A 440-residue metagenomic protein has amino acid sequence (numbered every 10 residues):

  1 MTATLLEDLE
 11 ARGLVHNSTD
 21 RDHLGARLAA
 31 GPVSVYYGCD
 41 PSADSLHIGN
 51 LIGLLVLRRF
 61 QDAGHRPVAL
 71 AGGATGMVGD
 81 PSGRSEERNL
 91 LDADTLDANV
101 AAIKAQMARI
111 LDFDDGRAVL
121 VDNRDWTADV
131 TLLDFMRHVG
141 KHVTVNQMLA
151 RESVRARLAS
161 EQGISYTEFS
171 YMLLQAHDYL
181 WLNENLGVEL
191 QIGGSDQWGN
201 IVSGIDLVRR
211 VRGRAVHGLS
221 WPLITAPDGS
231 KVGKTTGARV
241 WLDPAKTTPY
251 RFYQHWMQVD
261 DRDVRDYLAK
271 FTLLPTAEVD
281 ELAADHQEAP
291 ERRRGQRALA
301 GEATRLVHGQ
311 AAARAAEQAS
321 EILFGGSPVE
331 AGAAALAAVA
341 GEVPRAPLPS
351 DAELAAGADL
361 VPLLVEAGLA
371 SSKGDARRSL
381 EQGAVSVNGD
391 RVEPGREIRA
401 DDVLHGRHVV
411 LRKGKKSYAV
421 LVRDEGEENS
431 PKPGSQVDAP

Functional and structural regions predicted by a protein language model:
M1-Q197, V202-I205, R212-H217, S230: NTP-dependent nucleotidyl-transfer catalytic core
R210-P440: Conserved nucleotide- and phosphate/pyrophosphate-binding catalytic cores in adenylate/nucleotidyl-handling enzymes
